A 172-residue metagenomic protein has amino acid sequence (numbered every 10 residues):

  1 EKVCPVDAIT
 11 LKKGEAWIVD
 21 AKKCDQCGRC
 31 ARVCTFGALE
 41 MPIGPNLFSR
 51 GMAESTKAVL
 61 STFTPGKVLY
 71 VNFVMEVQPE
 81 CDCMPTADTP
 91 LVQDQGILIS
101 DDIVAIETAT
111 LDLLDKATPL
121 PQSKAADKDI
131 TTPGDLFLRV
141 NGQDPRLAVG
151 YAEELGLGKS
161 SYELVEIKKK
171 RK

Functional and structural regions predicted by a protein language model:
K2-K172: Extended, low-polarity segments enriched in aliphatic/aromatic residues
